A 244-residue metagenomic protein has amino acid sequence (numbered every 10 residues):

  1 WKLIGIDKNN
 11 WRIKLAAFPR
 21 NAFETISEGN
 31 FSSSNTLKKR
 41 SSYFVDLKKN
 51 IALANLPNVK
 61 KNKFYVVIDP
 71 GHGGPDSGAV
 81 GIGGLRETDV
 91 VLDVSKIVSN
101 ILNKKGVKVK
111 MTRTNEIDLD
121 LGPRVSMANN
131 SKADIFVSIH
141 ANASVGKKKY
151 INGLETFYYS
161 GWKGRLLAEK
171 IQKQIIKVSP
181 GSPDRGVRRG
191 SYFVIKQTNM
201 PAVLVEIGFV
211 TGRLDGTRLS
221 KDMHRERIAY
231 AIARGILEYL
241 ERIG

Functional and structural regions predicted by a protein language model:
W1-Y65: Signal-peptide-cleaved, periplasmic/extracellular N-terminal interaction regions immediately downstream of the signal
I6-N9, A16-R20, K48-N50, G71-G73 (+5 more regions): Solvent-exposed coil/turn segments that connect beta secondary-structure elements in extracytoplasmic/periplasmic
R12-A16, S42-D46, Y65-D69, K108-M111 (+3 more regions): Soluble periplasmic/extracytoplasmic beta-strand elements of cell-envelope proteins
E28-F31, L121-V125, R189-S191: Short beta-alpha junctions and helix-cap segments that line functional grooves
N50-M127, S131-A133, S144-G146, Y150-N152 (+2 more regions): Active-site histidine-acidic residue metal-binding/catalytic motifs, centered on HxH/HExxH-like signatures
L92-S95, S99, G122-V125, A168-Q172 (+4 more regions): Extracytoplasmic/secreted envelope proteins and their assembly/folding machinery, especially bacterial periplasmic
S131, I135-S138, A143-V145, F157-Y158 (+1 more regions): Active-site-adjacent mobile loop/cap segments within catalytic or ligand-binding domains
K163-V187: Active-site-adjacent substrate-binding region of metalloamidase/peptidase-like peptide-processing proteins
